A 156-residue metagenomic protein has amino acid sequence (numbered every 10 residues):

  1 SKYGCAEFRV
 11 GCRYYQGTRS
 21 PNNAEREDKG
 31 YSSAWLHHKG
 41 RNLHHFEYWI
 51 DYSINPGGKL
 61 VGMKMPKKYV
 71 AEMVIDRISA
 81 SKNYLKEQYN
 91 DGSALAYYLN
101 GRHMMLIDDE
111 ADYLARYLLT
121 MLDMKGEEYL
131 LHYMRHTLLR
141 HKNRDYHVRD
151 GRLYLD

Functional and structural regions predicted by a protein language model:
S1-D109: Divalent metal-dependent catalytic cores for phosphoryl transfer on phosphate-bearing substrates
G101-D156: Charged phosphate-binding loop/patch that engages nucleotide di/tri-phosphates or the phosphate backbone of nucleic
